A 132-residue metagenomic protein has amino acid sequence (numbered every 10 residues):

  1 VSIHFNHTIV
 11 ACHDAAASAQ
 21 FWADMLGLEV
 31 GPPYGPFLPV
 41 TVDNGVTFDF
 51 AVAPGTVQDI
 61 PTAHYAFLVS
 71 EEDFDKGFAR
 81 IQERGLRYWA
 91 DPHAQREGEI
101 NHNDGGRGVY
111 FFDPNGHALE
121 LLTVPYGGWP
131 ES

Functional and structural regions predicted by a protein language model:
S2-H4, Q58-T62, H102-N103: Short glycine-enriched loop/turn motifs at secondary-structure junctions
T8, Y65: Hydrophobic adenine-recognition pocket in adenosine-nucleotide-binding enzymes
I9-F48, P54: Core segments of cupin and vicinal oxygen chelate
A15-A16, A66-P114, A118, Y126-W129: Vicinal oxygen chelate
Y34, A63, G105: Exposed loop/turn and edge beta-strand positions of beta-sandwich/beta-sheet ligand-binding modules
N44-T47, T56-D59, S70-D75: Short, charged/polar surface micro-motifs in flexible loops or helix N-caps
F48-A51, Y110, L119-L122: Conserved beta-strand in the GNAT
V52-V57, Y126: A short, sequence-level motif marking secondary-structure junctions
